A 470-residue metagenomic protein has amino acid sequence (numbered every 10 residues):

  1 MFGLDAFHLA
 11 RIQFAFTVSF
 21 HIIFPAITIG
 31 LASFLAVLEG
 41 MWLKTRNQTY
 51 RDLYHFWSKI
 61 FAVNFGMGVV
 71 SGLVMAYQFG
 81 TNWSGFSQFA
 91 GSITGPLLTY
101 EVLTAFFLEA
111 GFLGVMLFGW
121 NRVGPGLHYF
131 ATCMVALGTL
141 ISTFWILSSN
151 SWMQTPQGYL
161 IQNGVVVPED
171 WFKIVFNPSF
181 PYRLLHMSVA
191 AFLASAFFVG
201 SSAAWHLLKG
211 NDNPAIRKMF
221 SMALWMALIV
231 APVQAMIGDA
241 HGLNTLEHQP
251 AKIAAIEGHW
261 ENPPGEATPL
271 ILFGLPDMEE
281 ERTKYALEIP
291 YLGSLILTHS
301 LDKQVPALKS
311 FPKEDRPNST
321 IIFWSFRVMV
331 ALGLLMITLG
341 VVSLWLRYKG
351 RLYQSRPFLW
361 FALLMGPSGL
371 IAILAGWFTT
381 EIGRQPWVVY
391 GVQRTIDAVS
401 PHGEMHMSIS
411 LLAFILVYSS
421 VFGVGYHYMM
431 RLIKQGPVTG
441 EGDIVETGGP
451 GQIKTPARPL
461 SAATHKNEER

Functional and structural regions predicted by a protein language model:
M1-R470: Polytopic transmembrane helical bundles with strong interfacial aromatic enrichment
